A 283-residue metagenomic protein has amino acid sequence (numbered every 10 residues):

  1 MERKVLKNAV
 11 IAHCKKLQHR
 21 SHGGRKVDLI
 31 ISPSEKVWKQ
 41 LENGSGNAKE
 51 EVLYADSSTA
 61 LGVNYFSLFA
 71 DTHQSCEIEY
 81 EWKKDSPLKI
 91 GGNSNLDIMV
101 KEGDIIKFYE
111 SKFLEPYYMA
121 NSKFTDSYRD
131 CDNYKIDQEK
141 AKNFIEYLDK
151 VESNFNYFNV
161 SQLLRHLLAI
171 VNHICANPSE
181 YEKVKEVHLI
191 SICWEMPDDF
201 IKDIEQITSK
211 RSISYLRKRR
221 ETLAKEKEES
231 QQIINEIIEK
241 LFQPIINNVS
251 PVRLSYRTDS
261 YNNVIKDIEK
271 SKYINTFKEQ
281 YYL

Functional and structural regions predicted by a protein language model:
M1-L283: Charged, terminal alpha-helix-loop-beta segments that serve as non-catalytic nucleic-acid engagement and/or assembly
